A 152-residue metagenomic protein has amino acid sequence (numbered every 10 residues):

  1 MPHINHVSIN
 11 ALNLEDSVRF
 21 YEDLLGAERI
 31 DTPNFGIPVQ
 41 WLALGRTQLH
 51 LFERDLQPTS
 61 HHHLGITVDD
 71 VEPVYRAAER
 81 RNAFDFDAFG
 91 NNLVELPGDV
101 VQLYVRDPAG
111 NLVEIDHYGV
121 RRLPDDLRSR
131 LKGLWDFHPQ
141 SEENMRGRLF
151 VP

Functional and structural regions predicted by a protein language model:
I4-H6, H61-H63: Eukaryotic phosphotyrosine signaling hubs
S8, E28-P33, N92-V94, H117-R122: Conserved catalytic-core motifs of GNAT/GCN5-like acyltransferases
S8-Q48, D55: Core segments of cupin and vicinal oxygen chelate
L14, G65-L112, V120-L123, H138-P152: Vicinal oxygen chelate
N34-P38, P58-S60, L96-V101: Short acidic/glycine-enriched loop/turn segments that link adjacent beta-strands
G45-Q48, L56-P58, D69-V74: Short, charged/polar surface micro-motifs in flexible loops or helix N-caps
L127-D136: Short, compositionally biased
